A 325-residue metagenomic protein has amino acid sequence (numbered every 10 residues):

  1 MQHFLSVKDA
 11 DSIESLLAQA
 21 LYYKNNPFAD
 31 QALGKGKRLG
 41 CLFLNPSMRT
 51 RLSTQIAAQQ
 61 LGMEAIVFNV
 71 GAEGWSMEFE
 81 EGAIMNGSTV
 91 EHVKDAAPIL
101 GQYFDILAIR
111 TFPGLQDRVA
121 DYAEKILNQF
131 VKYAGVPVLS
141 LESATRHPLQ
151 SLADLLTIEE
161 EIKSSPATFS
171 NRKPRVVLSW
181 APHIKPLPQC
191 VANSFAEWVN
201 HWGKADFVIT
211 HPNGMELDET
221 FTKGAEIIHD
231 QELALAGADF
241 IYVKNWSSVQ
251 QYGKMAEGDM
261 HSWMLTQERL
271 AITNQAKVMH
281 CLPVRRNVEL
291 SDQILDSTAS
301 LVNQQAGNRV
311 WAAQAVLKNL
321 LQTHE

Functional and structural regions predicted by a protein language model:
M1-L52, I56: Positively charged, low-complexity intrinsically disordered leader regions
A32-G40, M48-E159, R285-R286: Phosphate/diphosphate ligand-binding glycine-rich loop within oxidoreductases
L33-L39, R172-R175, Q275: Phosphate-coordination loops involved in phosphoryl transfer and adenosine-cofactor binding
L44-I66, E159-V243: Glycine-rich phosphate/diphosphate-binding loop of Rossmann-like nucleotide-binding domains
A134-V136, G203-A205, A271-K277: A short helix->loop->beta-strand "cap" motif at the edges of active sites that frequently abuts
T220-S300: Rossmann-like adenosine-cofactor binding region
D296-E325: C-terminal helix-to-coil terminal segments
